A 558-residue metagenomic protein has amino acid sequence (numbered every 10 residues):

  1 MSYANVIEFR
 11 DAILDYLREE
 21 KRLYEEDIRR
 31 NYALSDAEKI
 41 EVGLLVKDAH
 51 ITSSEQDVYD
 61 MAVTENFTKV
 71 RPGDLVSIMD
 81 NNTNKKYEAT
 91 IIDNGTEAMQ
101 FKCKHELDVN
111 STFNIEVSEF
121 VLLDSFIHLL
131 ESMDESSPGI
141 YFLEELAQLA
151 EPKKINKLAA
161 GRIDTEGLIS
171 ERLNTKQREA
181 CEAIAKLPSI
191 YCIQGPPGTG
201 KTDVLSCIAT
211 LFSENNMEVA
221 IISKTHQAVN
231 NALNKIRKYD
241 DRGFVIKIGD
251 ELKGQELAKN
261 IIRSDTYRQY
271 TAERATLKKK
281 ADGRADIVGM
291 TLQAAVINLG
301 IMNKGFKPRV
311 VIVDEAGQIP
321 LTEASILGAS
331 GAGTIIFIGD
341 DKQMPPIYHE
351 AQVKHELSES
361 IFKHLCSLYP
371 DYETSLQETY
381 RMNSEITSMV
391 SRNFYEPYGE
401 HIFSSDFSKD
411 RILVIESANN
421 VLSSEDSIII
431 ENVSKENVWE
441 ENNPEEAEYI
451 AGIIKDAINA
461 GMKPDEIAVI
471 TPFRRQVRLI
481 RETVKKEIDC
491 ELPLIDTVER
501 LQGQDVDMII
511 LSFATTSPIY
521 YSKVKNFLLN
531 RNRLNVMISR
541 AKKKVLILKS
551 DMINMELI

Functional and structural regions predicted by a protein language model:
M1-V70, G95, M99: A helicase ATPase "motif cassette" and its flanking acidic/Ser/Thr-rich regulatory loops
S2-R10, T64-E182, N234, R242-G243 (+1 more regions): Pre-ATPase regulatory/linker segments immediately N-terminal to the P-loop/RecA-like helicase/translocase core
T68-R71, A185, L277-A285, I297-R309 (+1 more regions): Short basic/glycine-enriched coil/helix segment immediately N-terminal to the Walker B
I169-S189, V204, M290, N442: N-terminal pre-P-loop "Q-motif" helix
S189, T202-M217, N231-R237: Walker A/P-loop NTP-binding motif
I193, I221: Hydrophobic anchor at the beta1->P-loop junction of P-loop NTPases
L211-M217, S223-Q227, Q293-V296, K304-I558: Conserved helicase motor core of SF1/SF2 NTP-dependent helicases
K259-V288, E487, I495-I509, T516-I519: Conserved motor-coupling elements within RecA-like helicase/translocase cores
